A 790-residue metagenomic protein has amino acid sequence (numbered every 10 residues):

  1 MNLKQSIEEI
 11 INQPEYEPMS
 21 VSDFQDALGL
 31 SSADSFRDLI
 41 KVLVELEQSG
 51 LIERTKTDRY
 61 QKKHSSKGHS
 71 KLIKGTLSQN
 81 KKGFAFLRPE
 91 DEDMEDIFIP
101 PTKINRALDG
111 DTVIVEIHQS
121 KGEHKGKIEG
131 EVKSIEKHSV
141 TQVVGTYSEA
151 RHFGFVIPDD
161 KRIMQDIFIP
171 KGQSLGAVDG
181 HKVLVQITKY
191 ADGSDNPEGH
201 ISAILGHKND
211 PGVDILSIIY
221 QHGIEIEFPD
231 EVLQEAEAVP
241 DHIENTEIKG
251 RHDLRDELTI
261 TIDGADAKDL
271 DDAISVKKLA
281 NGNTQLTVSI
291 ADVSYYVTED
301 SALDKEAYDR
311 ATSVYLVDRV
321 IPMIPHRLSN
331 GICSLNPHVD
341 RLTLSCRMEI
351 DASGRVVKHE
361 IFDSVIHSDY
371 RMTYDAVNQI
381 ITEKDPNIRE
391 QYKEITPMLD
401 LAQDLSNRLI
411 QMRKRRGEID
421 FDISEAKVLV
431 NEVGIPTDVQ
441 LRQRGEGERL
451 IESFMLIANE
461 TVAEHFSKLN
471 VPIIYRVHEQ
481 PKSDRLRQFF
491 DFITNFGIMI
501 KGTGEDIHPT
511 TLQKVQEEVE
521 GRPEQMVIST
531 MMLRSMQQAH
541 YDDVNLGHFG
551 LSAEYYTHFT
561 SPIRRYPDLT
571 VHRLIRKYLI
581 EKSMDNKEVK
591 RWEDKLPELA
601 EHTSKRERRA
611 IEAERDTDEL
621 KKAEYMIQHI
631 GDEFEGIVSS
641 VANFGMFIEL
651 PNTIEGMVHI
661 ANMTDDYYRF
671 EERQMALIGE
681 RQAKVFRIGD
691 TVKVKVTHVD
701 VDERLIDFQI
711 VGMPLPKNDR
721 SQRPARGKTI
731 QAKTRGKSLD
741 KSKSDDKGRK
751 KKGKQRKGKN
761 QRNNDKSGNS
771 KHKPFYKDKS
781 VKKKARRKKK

Functional and structural regions predicted by a protein language model:
M1-T287, S294-D340, R371, N378 (+3 more regions): Charge-lined substrate channels and their catalytic hotspots, especially those that engage the 3′ end of RNA
D26, Y190-A191, S217-I224, E231-L650 (+4 more regions): Electropositive polyanion-binding surfaces
F86-E90, F98, F155-D160, F647-P651 (+2 more regions): Short, acidic/hydrophobic/Gly-rich beta-strand patch recurrent on exposed beta strands that often constitutes part
D91-D93, K103-R106, A642-I654, D702: Basic/aromatic-rich interaction segments and small domains that mediate binding to polyanionic partners
M94-P100, I163-I169, I654-F670, N718 (+1 more regions): A short macromolecule-binding patch
D111, H659-D702, I706, R723: Intrinsically disordered, low-complexity linker and terminal regions at domain boundaries
